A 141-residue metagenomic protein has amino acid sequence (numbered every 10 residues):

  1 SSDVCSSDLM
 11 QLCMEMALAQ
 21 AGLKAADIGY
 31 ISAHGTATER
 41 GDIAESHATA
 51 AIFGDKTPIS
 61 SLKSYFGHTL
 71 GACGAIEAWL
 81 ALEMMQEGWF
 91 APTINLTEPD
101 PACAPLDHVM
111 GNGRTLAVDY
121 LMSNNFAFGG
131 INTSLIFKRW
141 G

Functional and structural regions predicted by a protein language model:
S2-G141: Conserved "HGTGT" condensation-loop signature of ketosynthase/thiolase-family condensing enzymes that catalyze
